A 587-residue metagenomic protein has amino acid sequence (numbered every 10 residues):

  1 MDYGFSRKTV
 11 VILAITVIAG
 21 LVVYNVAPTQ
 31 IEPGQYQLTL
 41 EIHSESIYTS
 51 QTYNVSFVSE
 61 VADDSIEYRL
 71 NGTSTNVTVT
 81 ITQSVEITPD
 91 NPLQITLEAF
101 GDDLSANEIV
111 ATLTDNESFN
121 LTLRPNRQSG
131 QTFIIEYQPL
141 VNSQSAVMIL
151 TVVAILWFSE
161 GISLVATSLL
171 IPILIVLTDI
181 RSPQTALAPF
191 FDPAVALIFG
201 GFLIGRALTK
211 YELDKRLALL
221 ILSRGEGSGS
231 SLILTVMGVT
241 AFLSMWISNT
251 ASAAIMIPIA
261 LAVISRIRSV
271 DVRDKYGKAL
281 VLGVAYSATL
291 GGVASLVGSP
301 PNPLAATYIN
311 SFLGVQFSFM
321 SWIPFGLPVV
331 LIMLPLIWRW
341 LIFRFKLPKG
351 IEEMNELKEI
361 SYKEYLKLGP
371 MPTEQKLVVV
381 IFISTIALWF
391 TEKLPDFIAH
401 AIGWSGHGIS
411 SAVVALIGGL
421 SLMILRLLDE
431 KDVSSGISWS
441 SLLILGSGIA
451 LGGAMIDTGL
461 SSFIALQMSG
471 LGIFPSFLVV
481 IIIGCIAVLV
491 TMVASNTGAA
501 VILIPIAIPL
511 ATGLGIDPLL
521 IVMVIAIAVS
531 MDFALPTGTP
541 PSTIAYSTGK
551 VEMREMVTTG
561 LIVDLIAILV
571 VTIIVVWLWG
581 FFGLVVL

Functional and structural regions predicted by a protein language model:
M1-S59, N71, N76, S118-L197 (+5 more regions): Hydrophobic transmembrane alpha-helices of multi-pass small-molecule transporters
L93-A99: A short, solvent-exposed beta-strand micro-motif common in secreted/extracellular proteins
V152, V165-A166, L170-D274, S434-L514: Membrane-embedded alpha-helical segments and adjacent helix-loop junctions characteristic of multi-pass solute
L174-T178, A306-G314, L510, K550-M553: Interfacial segments of multi-pass membrane proteins
F202, F242-I257, K275-F319, M333-I342 (+5 more regions): Alpha-helical transmembrane segments and, especially, the helix-loop junctions at the ends of these helices
T209-L213, I255-A262, L341-E352, T537-G538: Membrane-water interface of transmembrane alpha-helices
G227-T235, R268-L282, Q316-P324, G515-L520 (+1 more regions): Membrane-interface alpha-helices at helix entry/exit sites of multi-pass transporters
S269-D271, L327, G446-L451, M455 (+2 more regions): C-terminal transmembrane helix pair
